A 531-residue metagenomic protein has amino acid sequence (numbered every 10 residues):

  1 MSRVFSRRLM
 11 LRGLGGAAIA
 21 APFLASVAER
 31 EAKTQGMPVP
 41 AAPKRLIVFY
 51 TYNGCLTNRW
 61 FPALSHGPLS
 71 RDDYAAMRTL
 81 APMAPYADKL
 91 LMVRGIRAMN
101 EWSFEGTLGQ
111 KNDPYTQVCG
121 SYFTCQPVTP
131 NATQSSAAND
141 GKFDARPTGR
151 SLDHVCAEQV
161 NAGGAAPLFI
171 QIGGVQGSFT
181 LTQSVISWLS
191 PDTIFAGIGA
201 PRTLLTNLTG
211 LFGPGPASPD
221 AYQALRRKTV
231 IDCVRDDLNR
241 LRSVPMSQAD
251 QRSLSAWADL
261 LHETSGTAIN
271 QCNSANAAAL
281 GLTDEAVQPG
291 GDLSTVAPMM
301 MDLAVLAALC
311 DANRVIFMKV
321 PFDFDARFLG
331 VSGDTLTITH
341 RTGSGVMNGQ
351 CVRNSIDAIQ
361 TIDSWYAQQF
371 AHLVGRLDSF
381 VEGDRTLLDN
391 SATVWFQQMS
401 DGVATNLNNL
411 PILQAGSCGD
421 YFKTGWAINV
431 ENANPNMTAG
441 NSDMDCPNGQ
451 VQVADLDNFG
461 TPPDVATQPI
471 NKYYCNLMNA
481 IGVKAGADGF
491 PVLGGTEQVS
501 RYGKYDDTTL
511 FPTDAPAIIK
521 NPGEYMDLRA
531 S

Functional and structural regions predicted by a protein language model:
M1-S531: Ligand-binding pockets and gating/stacking loops
